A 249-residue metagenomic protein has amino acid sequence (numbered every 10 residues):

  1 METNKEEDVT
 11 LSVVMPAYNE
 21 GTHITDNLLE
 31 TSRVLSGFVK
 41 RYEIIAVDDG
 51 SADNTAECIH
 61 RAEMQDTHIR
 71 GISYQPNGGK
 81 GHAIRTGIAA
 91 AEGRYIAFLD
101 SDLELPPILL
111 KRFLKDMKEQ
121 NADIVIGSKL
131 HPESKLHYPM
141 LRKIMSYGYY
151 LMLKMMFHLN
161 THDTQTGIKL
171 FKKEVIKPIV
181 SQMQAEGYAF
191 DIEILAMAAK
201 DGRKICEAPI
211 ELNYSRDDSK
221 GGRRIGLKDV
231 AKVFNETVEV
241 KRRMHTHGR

Functional and structural regions predicted by a protein language model:
M1-R33: N-proximal low-complexity "stem/linker" segments adjacent to membrane-targeting elements
T10-S12, E43, E193: Cell-envelope/extracellular polymer assembly enzymes that use nucleotide-activated donors
E20-H23, S51, K80, P106: Donor nucleotide-sugar binding loop of glycosyltransferases
K40-S51, I72-Y74: Short beta-strand/loop segment that forms part of the nucleotide-sugar
D48-E57, L103: A conserved acidic beta->alpha catalytic loop
H68-A90, Y95, P107-Y188, Y214-F234 (+1 more regions): Acceptor/aglycone-binding surface of glycosyltransferases and processive sugar-polymer synthases
N160, E186, L195-N213: Catalytic donor-sugar/metal-binding loop of nucleotide-sugar-dependent glycosyltransferases
